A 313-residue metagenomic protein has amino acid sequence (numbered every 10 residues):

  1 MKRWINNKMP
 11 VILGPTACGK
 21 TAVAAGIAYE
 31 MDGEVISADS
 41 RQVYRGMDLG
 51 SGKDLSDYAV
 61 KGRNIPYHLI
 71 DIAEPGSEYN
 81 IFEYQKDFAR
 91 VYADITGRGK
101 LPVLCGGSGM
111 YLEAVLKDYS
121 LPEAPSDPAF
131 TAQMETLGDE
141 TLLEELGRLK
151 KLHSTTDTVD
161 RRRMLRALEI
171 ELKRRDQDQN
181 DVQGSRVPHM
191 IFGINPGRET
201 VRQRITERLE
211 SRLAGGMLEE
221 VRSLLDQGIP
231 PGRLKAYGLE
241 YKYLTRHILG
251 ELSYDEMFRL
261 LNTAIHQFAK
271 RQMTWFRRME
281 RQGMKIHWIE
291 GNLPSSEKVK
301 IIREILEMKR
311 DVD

Functional and structural regions predicted by a protein language model:
M1-D313: Phosphate/pyrophosphate-binding catalytic cores of soluble transferases and nucleic-acid-acting enzymes
